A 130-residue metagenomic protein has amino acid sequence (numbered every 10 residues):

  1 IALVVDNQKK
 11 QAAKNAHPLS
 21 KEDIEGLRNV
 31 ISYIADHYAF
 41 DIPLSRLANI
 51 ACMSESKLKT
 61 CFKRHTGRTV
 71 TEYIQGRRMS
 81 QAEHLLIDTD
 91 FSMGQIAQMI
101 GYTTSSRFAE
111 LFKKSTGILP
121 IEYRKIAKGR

Functional and structural regions predicted by a protein language model:
I1-N15: An amphipathic alpha-helical interaction segment
H17-I24, I34: Accessory, usually C-terminal, subdomains that scaffold auxiliary metal cofactors
R28, S32, D36, F40-R46 (+2 more regions): Terminal helix-turn-helix DNA-binding modules in bacterial transcription factors
L47-E55: Helix-turn-helix
I50, M99-I100, S115: Residues within the alpha-helical elements of helix-turn-helix
S56, S105-S106, I121: Key DNA-contact positions within bacterial/archaeal DNA-binding proteins
L58, F62, R107-F108, F112: Short hydrophobic/aromatic patch on the recognition helix
